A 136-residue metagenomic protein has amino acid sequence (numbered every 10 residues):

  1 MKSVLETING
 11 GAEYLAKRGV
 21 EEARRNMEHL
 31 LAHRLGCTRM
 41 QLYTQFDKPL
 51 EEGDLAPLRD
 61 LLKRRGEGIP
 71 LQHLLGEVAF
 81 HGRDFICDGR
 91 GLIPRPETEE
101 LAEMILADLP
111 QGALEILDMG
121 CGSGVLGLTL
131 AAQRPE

Functional and structural regions predicted by a protein language model:
M1-L75: N-terminal auxiliary segments of SAM/dcSAM-dependent transferases
F46, A56-E136: SAM-dependent Rossmann-like transferase core, predominantly class I methyltransferases with a strong bias toward
